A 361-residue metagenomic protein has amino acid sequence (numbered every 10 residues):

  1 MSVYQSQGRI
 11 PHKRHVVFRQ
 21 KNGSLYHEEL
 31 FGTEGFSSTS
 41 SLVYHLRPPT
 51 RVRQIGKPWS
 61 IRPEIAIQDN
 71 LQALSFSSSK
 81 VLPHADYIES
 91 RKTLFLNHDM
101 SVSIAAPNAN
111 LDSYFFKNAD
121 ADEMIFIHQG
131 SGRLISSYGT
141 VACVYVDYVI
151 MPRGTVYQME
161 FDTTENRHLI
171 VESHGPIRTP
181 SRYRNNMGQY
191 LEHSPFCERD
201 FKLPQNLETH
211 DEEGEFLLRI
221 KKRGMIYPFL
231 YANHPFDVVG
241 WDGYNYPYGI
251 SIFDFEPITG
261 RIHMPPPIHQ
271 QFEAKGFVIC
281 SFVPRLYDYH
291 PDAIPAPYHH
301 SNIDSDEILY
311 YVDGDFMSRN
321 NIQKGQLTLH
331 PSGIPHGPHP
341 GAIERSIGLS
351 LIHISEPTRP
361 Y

Functional and structural regions predicted by a protein language model:
M1-I125, S131-E172: An N-terminus-focused feature that recognizes amino-terminal "leader" regions
S79-D112, D242-D306: A short glycine-rich, His/Asp/Glu-containing loop-to-beta-strand
H98-M100, P107, D120-Y138, P297-L327: Glycine- and acidic-residue-biased ligand/ion/polar-headgroup-sensing regions
S137-R153, M317-H336: Short acidic-glycine-tyrosine-enriched beta hairpin
A142-E215: Extended, regular secondary-structure scaffolds
Y157-D162, H336-A342: Short, Lys/Arg- and Gly-enriched loop/turn segments at beta-strand edges
R199-E256: Extended catalytic-interface subdomain
I352-Y361: Single conserved hydrophobic/aromatic residue that forms the stacking wall/gate of nucleotide- or nucleobase-binding
